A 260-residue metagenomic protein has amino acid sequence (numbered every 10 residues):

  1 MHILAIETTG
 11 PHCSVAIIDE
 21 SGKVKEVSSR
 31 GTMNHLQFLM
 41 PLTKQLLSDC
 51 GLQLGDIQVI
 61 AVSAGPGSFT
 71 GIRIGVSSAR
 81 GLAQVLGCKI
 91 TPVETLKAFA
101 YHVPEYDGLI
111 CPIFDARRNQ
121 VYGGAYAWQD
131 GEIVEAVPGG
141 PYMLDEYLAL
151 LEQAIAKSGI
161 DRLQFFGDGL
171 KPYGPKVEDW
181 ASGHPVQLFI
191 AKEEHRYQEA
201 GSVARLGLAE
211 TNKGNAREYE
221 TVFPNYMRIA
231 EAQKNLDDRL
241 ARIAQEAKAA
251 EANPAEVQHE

Functional and structural regions predicted by a protein language model:
M1-A64, Y197, E260: N-terminal beta-alpha supersecondary unit
A16-I18, G124-Y126, N225: Conserved hydrophobic/aromatic positions in well-ordered beta-strands
D19-S21, V76-L86, W128-G131, W180-G183: A glycine- and small-aliphatic-rich helix-loop capping segment at beta-alpha/alpha-beta transitions that lines
R30-F38, F69, R73, S77 (+2 more regions): Residues at secondary-structure transition points
V59-I90, T95: DPxDG-like acidic metal-binding loop motif
K89-Y197, E231, N253-H259: Surface "functional belts" at beta-alpha junctions
F189-E260: Acyltransferase
